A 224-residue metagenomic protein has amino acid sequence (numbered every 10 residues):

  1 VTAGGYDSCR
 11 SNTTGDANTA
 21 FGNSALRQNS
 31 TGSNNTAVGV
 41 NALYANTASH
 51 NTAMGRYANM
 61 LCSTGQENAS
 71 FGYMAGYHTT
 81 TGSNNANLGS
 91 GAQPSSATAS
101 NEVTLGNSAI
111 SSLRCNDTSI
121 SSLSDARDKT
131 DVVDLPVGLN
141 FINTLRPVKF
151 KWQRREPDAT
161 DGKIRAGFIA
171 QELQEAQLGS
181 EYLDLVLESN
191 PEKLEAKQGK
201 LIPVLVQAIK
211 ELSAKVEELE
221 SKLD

Functional and structural regions predicted by a protein language model:
V1-S124: Glycine- and small/polar-enriched repetitive beta-structure motifs of secreted/surface proteins
L123-D224: Intramolecular chaperone/auto-protease modules of tailspike-like proteins
